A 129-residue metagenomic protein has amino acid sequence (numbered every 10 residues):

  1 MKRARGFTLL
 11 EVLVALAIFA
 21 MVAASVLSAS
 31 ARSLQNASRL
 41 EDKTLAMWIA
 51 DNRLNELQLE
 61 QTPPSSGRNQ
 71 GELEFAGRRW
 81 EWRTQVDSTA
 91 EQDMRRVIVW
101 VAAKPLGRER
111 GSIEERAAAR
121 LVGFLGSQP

Functional and structural regions predicted by a protein language model:
M1-F7: N-terminal leader/signal peptides at the extreme start of proteins
L13-A17, S30-P129: Flexible, low-complexity segments enriched in proline/glycine/serine and punctuated by aromatic residues
M21-A29: Short, strongly hydrophobic transmembrane alpha-helices
